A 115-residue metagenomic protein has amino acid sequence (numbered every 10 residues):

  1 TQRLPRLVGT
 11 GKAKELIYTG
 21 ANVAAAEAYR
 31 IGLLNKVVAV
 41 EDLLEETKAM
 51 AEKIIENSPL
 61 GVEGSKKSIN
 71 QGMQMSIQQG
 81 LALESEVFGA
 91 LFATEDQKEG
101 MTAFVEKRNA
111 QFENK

Functional and structural regions predicted by a protein language model:
T1-I17, I31, E46-E52: CoA-thioester-processing core
L4, A28, S65, F104: Terminal peptide-recognition signature
G11, A25, L34-A82, E86-G89 (+1 more regions): C-terminal long alpha-helix characteristic of the crotonase
L16-Y18, A90-L91: Short alpha-helical segment immediately N-terminal to, or the first helix within, an HTH/HTH-like DNA-binding domain
G20-E27: Acidic, divalent-metal-coordinating active-site segment for phosphoryl/phosphodiester hydrolysis, typified by short
I31-G32, K107: Structural motif
A93-Q97: Interdomain hinge/lid region at the active-site interface of Rossmann-like NAD(P)-dependent oxidoreductases
T102-K115: Terminal low-complexity tails and localization/encapsulation signals of metabolic enzymes
